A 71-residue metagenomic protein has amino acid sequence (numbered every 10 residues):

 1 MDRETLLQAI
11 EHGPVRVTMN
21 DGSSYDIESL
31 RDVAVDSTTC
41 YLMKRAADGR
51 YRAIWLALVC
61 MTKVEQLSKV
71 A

Functional and structural regions predicted by a protein language model:
M1-A71: Motif-centric detector for short Cys/His coordination patterns
